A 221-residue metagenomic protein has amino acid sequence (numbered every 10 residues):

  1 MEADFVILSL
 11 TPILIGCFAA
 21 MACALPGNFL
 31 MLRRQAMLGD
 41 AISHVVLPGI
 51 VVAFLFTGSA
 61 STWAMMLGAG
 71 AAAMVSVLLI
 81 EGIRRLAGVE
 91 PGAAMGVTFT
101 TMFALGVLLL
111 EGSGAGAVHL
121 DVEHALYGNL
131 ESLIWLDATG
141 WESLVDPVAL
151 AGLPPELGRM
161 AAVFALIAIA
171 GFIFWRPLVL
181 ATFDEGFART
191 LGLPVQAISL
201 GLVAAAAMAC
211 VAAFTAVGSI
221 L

Functional and structural regions predicted by a protein language model:
M1-A22: Membrane-interfacial amphipathic/re-entrant helices at transmembrane-helix boundaries
L8-P12, S61-M65, I167, C210: Short alpha-helical transmembrane interface motifs in multi-pass membrane proteins
I13-F18, M66-A71, A93-V97, L157-A162 (+1 more regions): Hydrophobic alpha-helical transmembrane segments
C17, M21-L25, A71-L78, L105 (+3 more regions): Generic alpha-helical transmembrane segments of integral inner-membrane proteins, especially permease/transport modules
N28-S43, L47-L120: Short loop segments and helix-boundary regions at transmembrane helix junctions of multi-pass inner-membrane proteins
L79, V97, V122, F183 (+1 more regions): General structural feature for long, well-ordered alpha-helical segments within catalytic domains of soluble enzymes
F103-A170: Transmembrane helix-bundle core of multi-pass membrane transporters and related energy-transducing complexes
A151-L221: Helix-loop-helix "hairpin" substructures at the membrane interface of multi-pass membrane proteins
